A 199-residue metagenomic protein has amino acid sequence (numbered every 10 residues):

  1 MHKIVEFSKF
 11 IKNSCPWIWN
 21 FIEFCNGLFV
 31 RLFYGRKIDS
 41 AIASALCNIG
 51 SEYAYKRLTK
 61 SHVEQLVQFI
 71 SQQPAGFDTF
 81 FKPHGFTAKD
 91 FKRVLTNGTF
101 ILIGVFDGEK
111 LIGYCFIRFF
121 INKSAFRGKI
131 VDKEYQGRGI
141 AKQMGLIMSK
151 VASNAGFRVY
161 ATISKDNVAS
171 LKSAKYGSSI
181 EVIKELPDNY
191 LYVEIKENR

Functional and structural regions predicted by a protein language model:
S8, E52-Q68: A short beta-loop-alpha structural element at the N-terminal edge of CoA-dependent acyl/N-acetyltransferase catalytic
Q72, G76-S124: Acetyl-CoA-dependent GNAT
R118-R127, Q136, D188: A conserved beta-turn-beta hairpin within the catalytic core of GNAT-like acetyltransferases that forms part
K123-S124, A152-S164: Conserved GNAT acetyl-CoA-binding A-motif
G128-R138, I163-S164: A short, internal acetyl-CoA/4′-phosphopantetheine-binding micro-motif in the GNAT/acyltransferase core
G137-A152, K172, Y176: Conserved acetyl-CoA-binding loop-helix of GNAT-fold acetyltransferases
K142, K165-L186: Conserved active-site alpha-helix within GNAT-family acetyltransferase domains
E185-R199: C-terminal "cap" of GNAT-fold acetyltransferases
